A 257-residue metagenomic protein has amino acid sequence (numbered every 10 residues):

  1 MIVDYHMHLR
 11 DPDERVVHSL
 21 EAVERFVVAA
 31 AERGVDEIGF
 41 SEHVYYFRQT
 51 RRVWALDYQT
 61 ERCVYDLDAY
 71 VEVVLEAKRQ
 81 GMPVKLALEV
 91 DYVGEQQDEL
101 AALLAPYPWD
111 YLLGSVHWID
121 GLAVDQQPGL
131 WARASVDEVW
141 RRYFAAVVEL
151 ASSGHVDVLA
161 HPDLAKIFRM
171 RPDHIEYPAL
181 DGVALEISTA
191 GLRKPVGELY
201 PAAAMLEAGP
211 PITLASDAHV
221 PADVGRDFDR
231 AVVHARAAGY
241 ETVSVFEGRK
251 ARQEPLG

Functional and structural regions predicted by a protein language model:
M1-D4, E37-G39, P83-A87, D110-L113 (+4 more regions): Structural preference for beta-strand elements that scaffold enzyme active sites
M1-G94, I167-Y177, H219-D223, A237: An N-terminally biased module of ancient metal coordination in phosphate/nucleic-acid-related enzymes
M1-P12, R171-G257: Charged catalytic cores and adjacent phosphate/nucleic-acid-binding surfaces used for phosphate/nucleic-acid chemistry
I2, A31-E32, E72-G81, A101-D110 (+4 more regions): Acidic (Asp/Glu)-rich catalytic clusters
M7-L9, E42, L86-Y92, S115-V116 (+4 more regions): A cross-domain feature marking catalytic cores of carbohydrate-active enzymes and several ubiquitous metabolic/repair
H18-A29, E95-L103, R141-L150: Short, acidic/polar
V23-V28, L67-L75, F144-V147, A202 (+3 more regions): Generic structural signal for well-ordered alpha-helices, preferentially at hydrophobic/aromatic core positions
Y107, G114-A208: Domain-core and long-helix interface of multi-subunit machines
